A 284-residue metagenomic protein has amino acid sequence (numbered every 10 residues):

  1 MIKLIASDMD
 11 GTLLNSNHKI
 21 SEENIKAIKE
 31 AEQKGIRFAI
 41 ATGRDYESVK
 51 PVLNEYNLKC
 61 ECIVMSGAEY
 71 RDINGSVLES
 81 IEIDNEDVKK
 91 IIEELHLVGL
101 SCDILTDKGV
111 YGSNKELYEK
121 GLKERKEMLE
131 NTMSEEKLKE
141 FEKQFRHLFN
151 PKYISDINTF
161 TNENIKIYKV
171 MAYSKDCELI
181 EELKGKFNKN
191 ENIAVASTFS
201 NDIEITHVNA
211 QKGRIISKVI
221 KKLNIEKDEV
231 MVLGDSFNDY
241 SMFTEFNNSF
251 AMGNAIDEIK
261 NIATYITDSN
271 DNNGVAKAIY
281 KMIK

Functional and structural regions predicted by a protein language model:
M1-L4, D8, N15, I20-N24 (+2 more regions): Mg2+-dependent phosphoryl-transfer enzymes with acidic/Ser/Thr/Gly-rich catalytic loops
E22-N131: Active-site phosphate-binding/coordination module
A31, L95, F187-N188, I259: A generic structural signal for well-ordered alpha-helical segments
G35-A39, K59-C60, Y168-K169, D228-E229 (+1 more regions): Short active-site oxyanion
R37, S101, A194, S249 (+1 more regions): Residue-level detector of anion-binding/catalytic polar loops
Y46-K50, L179-E181, G213, D239-Y240: Short, well-ordered alpha-helical microsegments
K59-M65, V195-A196, S249-G253, T267: Short hydrophobic/aromatic-enriched beta-strand-loop microsegments
V98-L100, K108-L233: Conserved acidic, metal-coordinating active-site core of Asp-based, Mg2+-dependent phosphoryl-transfer enzymes
